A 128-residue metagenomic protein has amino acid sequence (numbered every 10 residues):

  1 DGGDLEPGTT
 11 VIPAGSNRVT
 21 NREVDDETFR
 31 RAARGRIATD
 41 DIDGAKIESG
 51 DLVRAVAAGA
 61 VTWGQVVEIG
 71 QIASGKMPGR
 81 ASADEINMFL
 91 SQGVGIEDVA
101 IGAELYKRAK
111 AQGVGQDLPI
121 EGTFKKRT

Functional and structural regions predicted by a protein language model:
G3-P78: Rossmann-fold NAD(P)-binding glycine/threonine-rich loop
G44, A60-T128: NAD(P)-dependent dehydrogenase/reductase Rossmann-like domain
